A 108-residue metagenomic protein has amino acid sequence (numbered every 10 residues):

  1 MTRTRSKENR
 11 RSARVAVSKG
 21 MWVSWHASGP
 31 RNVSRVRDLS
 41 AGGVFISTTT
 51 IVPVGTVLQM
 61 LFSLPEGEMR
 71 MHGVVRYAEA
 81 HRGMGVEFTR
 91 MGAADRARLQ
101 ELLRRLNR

Functional and structural regions predicted by a protein language model:
M1-A41, Q100-R108: N-terminal helix initiation/capping motif
S12, S47-V52: Short, surface-exposed secondary-structure edge patches
K19-W25, G55-E68: Short conserved beta-strand and strand-loop elements enriched in small hydrophobics with frequent Asp/Gly
W25, D38, V75-Y77, R90: A residue-level detector for short acidic-glycine micro-motifs
S28, A41, I51, P65-G67 (+1 more regions): Short strand-connecting beta-turns/loops that link adjacent beta-strands
S34, M71-R76: Short beta-strand-centered aromatic/proline hotspots
F45-T48, H81-R90: Short, solvent-exposed secondary-structure boundary/capping segments
T56-V57, L61-S63, A97-N107: Extended Gly/Ser/Thr-rich low-complexity repeat segments, especially those forming or decorating extracellular
